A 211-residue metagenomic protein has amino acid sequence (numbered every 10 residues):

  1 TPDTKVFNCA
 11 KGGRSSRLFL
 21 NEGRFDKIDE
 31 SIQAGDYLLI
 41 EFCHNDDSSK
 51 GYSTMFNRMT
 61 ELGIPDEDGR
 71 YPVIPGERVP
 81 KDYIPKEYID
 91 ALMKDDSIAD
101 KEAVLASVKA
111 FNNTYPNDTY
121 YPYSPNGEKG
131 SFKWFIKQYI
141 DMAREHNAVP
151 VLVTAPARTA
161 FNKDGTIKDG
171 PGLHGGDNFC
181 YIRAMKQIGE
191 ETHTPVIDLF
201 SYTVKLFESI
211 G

Functional and structural regions predicted by a protein language model:
P2-S15: A short beta-strand-loop structural module common to alpha/beta enzyme folds
G13-S16, G170-G172: Short linear motifs at secondary-structure transitions and domain/linker junctions
S15-K27: N-terminal post-signal-peptidase region of extra-cytosolic proteins
R24-G211: Alpha-helical cap/lid subdomain in secreted, periplasmic, or secretory-pathway luminal O-acyl-processing enzymes
